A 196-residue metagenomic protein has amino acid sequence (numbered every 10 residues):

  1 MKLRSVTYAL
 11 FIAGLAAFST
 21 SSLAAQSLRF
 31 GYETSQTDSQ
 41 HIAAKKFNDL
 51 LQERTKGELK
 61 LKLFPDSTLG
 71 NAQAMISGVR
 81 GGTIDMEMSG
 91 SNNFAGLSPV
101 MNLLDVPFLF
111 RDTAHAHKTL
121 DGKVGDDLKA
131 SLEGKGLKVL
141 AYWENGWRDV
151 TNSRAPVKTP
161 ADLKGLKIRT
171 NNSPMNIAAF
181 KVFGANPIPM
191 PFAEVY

Functional and structural regions predicted by a protein language model:
M1-F11: Bacterial N-terminal signal peptides that target proteins for export
A17-A24: Sec/Tat signal peptide C-region and signal peptidase I cleavage site
A25-Q26, I188: Boundary of Sec targeting at the N-terminus
R29-K46, D66-N71: Extracytoplasmic "Venus flytrap"
Y32, L63-P65, G90, P191: Residue-level recognition of beta-strand->loop/alpha-helix junctions
T37-K62, D127, M175-A178: Short, polar/charged alpha-helical segment
K46, L50-R54, K60-V79, T83-M86 (+1 more regions): Extracytoplasmic small-molecule ligand-binding "clamshell" domains of the periplasmic binding protein/Venus flytrap
D49, D85, G90-M190, V195: Contiguous mixed-secondary-structure segments that line small-molecule binding/active-site clefts of soluble domains
